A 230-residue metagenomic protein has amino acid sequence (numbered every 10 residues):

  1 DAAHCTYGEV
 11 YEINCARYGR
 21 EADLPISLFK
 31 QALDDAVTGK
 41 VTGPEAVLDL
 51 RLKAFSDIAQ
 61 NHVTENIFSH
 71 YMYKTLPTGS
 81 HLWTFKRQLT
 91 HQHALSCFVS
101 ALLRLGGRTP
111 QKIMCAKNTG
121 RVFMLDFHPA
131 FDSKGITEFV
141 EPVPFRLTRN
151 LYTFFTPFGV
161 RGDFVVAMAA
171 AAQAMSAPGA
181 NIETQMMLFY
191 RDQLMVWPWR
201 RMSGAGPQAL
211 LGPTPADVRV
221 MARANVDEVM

Functional and structural regions predicted by a protein language model:
D1-L95, P110, C115-M230: ATP-dependent kinase catalytic cores of phosphoinositide-metabolizing enzymes and PI3K-like protein kinases
F98-V99: Structured secondary-structure scaffolds
L103-P110: Catalytic-loop of the protein kinase fold
